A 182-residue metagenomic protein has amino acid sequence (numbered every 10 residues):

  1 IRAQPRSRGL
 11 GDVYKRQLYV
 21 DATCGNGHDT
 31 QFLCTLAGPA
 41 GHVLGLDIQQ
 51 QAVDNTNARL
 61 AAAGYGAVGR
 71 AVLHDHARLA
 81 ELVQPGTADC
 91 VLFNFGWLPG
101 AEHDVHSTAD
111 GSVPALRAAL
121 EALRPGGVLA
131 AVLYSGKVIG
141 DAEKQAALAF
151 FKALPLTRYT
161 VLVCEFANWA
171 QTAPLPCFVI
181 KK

Functional and structural regions predicted by a protein language model:
I1-Y14: Short, small-residue-biased leader/transition segments that mark boundaries at the very start of proteins
R16-Q17, L82-C90: A short acidic, Gly/Pro-enriched loop at the edge of an enzyme's catalytic core that lines a small-molecule cofactor
N26-G38: Conserved SAM-binding loop of SAM-dependent methyltransferases across substrates and taxa, primarily the Class I
H42-D47: Conserved SAM-binding motif I beta-strand of class I
D54-P85: S-adenosyl-L-methionine
L92-A115: Mobile active-site "lid"/loop adjacent to the S-adenosyl-L-methionine
G126-L133: Conserved beta-strand signature within the Rossmann-like core of class I S-adenosyl-L-methionine
G140-K182: Class I S-adenosyl-L-methionine
